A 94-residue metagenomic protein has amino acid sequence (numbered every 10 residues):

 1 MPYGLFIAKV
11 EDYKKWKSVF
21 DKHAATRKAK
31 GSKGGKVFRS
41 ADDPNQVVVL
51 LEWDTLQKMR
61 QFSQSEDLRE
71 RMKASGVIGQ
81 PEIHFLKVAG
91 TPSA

Functional and structural regions predicted by a protein language model:
M1-E70, V77-A94: Short S/T/G/P-rich N-terminal loop/turn motif that feeds into the first structured element of a domain
